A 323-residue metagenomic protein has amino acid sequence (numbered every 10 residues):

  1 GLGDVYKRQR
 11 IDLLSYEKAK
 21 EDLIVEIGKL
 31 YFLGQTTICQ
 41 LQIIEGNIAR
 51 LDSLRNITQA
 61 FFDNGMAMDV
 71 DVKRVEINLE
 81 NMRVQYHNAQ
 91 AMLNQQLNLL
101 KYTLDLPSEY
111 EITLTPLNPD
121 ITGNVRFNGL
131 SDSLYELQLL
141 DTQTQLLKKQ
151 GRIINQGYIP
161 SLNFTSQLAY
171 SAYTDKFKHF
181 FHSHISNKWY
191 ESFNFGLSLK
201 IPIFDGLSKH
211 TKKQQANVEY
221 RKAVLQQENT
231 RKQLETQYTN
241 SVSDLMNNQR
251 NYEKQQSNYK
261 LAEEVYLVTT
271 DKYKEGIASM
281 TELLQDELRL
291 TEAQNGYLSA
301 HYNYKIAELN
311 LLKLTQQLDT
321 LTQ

Functional and structural regions predicted by a protein language model:
G1-K20, V70, R74, N155-I159 (+1 more regions): Sec/SRP-type N-terminal targeting helices
D4, L117-I121, T165-I201: Small/polar, glycine/serine/threonine/aspartate-rich low-complexity segments that form flexible
K20-D132, D244, N248: Periplasmic alpha-helical coiled-coil/stalk elements that build and connect Gram-negative outer-membrane
F62-M66, Y273-I277, L314: A short glycine-centered flexible hinge/capping loop motif at secondary-structure junctions
V70, E275-S299: Short terminal targeting/anchoring segments
E76, L106-Y170, K176, L321-Q323: Amphipathic alpha-helical coiled-coil scaffold segments and their short linker/junction regions
N78, G157, T165-S171, K200-P202 (+2 more regions): Outer-membrane beta-barrel pore domains and translocons
G296-Q323: Acidic, low-complexity, intrinsically disordered peripheral segments
